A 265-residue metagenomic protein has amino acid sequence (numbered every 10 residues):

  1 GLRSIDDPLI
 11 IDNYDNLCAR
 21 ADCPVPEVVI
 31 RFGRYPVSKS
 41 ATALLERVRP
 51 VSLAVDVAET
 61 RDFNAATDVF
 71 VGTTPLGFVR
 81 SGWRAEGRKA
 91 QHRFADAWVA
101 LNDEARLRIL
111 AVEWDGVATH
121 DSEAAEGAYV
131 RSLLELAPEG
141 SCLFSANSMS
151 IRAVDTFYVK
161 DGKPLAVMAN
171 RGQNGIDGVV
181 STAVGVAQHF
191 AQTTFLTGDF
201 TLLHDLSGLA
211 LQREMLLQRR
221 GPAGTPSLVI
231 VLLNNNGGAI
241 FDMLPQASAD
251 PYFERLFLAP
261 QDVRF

Functional and structural regions predicted by a protein language model:
G1, S52-D56, V229-N234: Short internal beta-strands
G1-L53, K163-Q192, D205-A210: Glycine-rich, anion-gripping cofactor-binding loops and their flanking helix/strand elements in enzyme active sites
R3-I10, T60-F70, G238-S248: Glycine-rich, charge-decorated loop segments at or immediately adjacent to ligand/cofactor-binding or catalytic sites
I30-R31, G72, S145, F195: Redox-cofactor binding/interface segments in oxidoreductases and associated redox assembly factors
G33-V37, A58-T60, S148-S150, F200 (+1 more regions): Short glycine-rich anion-binding loops that position phosphate/pyrophosphate groups of nucleotides and phosphorylated
V37-A41, V130, I151-D155, L203-L206: Short, well-ordered alpha-helical microsegments
A43-I151: Phosphate/pyrophosphate-binding active-site segments
Y158-F265: Thiamine diphosphate
